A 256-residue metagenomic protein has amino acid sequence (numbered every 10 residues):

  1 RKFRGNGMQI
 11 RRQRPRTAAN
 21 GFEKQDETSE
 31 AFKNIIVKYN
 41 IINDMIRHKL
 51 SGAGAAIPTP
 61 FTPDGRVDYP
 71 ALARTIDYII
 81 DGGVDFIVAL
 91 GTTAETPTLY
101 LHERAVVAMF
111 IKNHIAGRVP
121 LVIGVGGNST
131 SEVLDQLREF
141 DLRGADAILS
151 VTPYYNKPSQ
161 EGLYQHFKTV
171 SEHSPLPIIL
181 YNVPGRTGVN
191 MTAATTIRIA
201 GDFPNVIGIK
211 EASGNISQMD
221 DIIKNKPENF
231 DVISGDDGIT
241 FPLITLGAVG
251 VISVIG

Functional and structural regions predicted by a protein language model:
P15-T17: Short linear/disordered segments characteristic of secreted peptide precursors and small low-complexity proteins
G21-E27: Alpha-helix boundary/capping motif
D26, N34, Y39-N40, D44: Intrinsic-disorder-associated, low-complexity terminal segments enriched in Asp/Asn/His/Tyr and depleted of Lys/Arg
R47-A55, F61-G188: Active-site beta->alpha loop and helix N-cap motifs at the rims of alpha/beta catalytic domains
R186-G256: Catalytic alpha/beta core domains of metabolic enzymes, predominantly
